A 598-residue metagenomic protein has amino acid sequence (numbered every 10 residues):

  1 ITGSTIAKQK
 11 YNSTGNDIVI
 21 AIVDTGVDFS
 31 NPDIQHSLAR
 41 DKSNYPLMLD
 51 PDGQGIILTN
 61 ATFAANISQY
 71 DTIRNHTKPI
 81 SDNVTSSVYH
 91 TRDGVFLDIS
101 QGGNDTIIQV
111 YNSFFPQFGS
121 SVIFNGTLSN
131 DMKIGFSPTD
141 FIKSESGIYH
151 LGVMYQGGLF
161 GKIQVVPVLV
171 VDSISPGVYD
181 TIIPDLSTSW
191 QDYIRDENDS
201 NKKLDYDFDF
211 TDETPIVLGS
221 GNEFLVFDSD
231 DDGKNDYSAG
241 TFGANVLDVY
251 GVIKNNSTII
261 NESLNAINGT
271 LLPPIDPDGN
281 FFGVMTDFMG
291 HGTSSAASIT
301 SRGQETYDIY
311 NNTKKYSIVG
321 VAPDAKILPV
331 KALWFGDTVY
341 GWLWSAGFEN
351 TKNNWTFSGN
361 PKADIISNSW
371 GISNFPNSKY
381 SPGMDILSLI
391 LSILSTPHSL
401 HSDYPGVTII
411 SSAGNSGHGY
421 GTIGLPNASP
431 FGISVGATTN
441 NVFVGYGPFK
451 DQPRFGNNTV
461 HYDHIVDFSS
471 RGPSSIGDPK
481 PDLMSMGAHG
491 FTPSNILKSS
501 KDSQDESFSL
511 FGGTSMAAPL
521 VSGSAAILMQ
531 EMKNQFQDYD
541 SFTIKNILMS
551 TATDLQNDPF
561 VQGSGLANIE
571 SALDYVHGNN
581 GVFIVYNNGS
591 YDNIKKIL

Functional and structural regions predicted by a protein language model:
A7, V23-D33, S294-P323, L343-N360 (+4 more regions): Flexible, small-residue-rich helix->loop connector segments that border functional cores
A7, Y11-S13, G26-A297, E305-I309 (+1 more regions): Active-site core segment of subtilase-fold serine proteases
T14-N16, D33, H90-F96, G102-V166 (+10 more regions): Substrate-binding/access-modulating region of protease and related hydrolase catalytic domains
V19-V23, V226, A297, V319-G320 (+11 more regions): Structural recognition of the beta-strand scaffold that forms the well-ordered cores of secreted hydrolase catalytic
S30-R40, Y307-N312, N377-S381, T422-I423 (+3 more regions): Short, solvent-exposed loop/turn and secondary-structure capping segments
G243, I253-L272, K352, N427-A526: Extracellular S/T/G-rich loop segment that most often corresponds to the catalytic His/Ser-adjacent loop
A296-T300, Q304, L328-W334, D364 (+2 more regions): Hydrolase catalytic cores
V319, T356-G359, A363-I365, S485 (+2 more regions): C-terminal subdomain of the subtilisin-like protease fold in secreted/lumenal serine endopeptidases
